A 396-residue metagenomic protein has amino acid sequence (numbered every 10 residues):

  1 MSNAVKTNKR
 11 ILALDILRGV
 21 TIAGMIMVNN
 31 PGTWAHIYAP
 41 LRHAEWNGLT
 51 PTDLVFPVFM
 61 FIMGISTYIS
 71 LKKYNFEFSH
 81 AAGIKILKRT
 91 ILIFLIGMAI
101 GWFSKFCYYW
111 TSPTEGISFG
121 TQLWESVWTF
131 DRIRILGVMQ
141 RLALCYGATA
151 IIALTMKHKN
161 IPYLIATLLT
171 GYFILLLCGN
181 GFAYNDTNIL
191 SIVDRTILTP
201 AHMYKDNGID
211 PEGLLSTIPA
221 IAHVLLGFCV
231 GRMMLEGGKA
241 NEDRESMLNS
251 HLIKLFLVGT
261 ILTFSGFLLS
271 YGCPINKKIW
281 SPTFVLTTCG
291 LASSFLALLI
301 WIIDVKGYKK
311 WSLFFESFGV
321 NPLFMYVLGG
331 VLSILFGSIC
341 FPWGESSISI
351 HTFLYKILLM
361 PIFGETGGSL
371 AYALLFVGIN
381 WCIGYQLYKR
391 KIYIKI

Functional and structural regions predicted by a protein language model:
M1-I396: Alpha-helical transmembrane segments and their immediate juxtamembrane cytosolic regions
